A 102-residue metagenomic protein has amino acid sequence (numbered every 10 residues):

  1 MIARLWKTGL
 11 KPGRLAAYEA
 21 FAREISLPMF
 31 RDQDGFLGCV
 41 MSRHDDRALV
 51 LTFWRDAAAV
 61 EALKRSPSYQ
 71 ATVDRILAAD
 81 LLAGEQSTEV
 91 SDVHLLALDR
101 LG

Functional and structural regions predicted by a protein language model:
I2, L37-L49, D74-G102: Glycine-rich beta-strand-turn "strand-cap" elements at beta-sheet edges
I2-P12: Short glycine-/aliphatic-rich beta-strand segments at the starts of folded cytosolic domains
G9, L51-F53: Short hydrophobic/aromatic beta-strand micro-patches that form the beta-sheet surface supporting nucleotide- or nucleic
K11-G13, A57, V93-L98: Generic structural motif
G13-Y18, A59-E61: Short, conserved charged micro-motifs
E24-L37, F53-E89: An amphipathic, aromatic/His-enriched active-site/gating alpha helix that lines ligand/cofactor pockets
